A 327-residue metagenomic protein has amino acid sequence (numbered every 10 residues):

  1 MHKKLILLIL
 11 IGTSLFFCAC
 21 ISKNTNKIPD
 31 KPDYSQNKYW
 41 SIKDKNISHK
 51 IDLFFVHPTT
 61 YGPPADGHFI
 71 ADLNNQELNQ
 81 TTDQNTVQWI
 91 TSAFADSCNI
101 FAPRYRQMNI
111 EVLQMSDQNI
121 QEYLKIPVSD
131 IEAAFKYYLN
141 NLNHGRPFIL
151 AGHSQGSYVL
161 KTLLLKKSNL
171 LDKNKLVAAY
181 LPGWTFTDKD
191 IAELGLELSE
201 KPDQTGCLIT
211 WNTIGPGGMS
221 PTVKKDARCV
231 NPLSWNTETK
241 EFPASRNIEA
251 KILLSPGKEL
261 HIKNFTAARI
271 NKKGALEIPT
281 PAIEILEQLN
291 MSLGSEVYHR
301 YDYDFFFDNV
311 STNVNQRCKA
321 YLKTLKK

Functional and structural regions predicted by a protein language model:
M1-H2: N-terminal secretory signal peptides that target proteins for export/translocation
L5-S14: Sec-dependent N-terminal signal peptides
F17-A19: C-terminal motif of bacterial Sec signal peptides marking the signal peptidase cleavage site
S22-T82: N-terminal extension/subdomain marker
H49-I51, D96-I100, H144-P147, N174-A178: Loop/turn elements at helix/coil->beta-strand transitions in domains of secreted/extracellular proteins
H57-R146, I283-K327: Active-site catalytic motif of lipid deacylating hydrolases and related acyltransferases
D130-H144, L165-Q316, A320, T324-K326: Surface cap/lid and interfacial helix-loop subdomains adjacent to catalytic sites that gate substrate access
G152-G156, L160: Gly/Ala-rich beta-loop-alpha elbow adjacent to hydrolase catalytic centers
